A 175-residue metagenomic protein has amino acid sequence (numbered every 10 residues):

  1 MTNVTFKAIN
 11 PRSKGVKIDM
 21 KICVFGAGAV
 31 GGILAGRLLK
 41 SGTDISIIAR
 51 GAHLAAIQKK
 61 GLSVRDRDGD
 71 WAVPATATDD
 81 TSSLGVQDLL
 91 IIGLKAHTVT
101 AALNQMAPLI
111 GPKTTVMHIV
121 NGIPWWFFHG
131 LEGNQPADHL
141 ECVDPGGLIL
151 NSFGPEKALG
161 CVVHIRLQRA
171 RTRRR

Functional and structural regions predicted by a protein language model:
V4, A8, V16-D19: Acidic, Ala/Val/Gly-enriched low-complexity intrinsically disordered segments
G15-D66: NAD(P)+-binding Rossmann beta1-loop-alpha1 motif at the extreme N-terminus of oxidoreductases
I47, A77-T78: Generic preference for hydrophobic
W71, D79-R171: Rossmann-like NAD(P)(H) cofactor-binding subdomain of soluble oxidoreductases
R175: Conserved anion/nucleotide-ligand pocket segment
